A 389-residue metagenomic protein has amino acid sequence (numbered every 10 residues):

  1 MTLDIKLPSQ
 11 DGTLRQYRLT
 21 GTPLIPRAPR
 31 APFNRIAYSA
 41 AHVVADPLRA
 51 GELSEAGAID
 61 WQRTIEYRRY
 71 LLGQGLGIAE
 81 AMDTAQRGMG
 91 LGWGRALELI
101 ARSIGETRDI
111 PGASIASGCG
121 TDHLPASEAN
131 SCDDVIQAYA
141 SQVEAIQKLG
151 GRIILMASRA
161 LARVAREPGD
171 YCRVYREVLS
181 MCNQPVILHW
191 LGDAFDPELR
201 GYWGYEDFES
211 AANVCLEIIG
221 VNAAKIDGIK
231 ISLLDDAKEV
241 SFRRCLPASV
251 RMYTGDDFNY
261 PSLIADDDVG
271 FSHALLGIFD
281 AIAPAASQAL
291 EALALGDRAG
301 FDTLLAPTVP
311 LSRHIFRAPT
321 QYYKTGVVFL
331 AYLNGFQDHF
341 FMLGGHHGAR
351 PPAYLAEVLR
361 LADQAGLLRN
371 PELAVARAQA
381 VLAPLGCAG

Functional and structural regions predicted by a protein language model:
T2-E209, G345-A349, A353, A365-G389: Active-site beta->alpha loop and helix N-cap motifs at the rims of alpha/beta catalytic domains
T2-L7, S262-G389: Structured C-terminal cap/extension of enzyme domains
A40-A45, Q74-E80, L149-I153, V214-I218 (+4 more regions): Short amphipathic alpha-helical segments, especially helix-boundary/capping motifs
R49, Q74, I78-A81, M156-A157 (+7 more regions): A generic structural signal for ordered alpha-helices
N183-Y323: Catalytic alpha/beta core domains of metabolic enzymes, predominantly
